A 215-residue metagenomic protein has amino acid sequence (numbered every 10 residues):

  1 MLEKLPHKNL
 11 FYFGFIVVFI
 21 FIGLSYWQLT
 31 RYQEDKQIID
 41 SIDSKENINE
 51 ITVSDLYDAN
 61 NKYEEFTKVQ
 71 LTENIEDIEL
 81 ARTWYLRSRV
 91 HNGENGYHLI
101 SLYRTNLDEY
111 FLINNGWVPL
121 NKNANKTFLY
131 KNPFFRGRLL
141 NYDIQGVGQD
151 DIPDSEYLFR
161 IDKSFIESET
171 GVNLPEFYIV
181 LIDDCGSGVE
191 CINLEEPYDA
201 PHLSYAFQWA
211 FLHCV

Functional and structural regions predicted by a protein language model:
M1-L56, N60, E64-V215: Surface-exposed, charge/polar-rich loops and edge strands
